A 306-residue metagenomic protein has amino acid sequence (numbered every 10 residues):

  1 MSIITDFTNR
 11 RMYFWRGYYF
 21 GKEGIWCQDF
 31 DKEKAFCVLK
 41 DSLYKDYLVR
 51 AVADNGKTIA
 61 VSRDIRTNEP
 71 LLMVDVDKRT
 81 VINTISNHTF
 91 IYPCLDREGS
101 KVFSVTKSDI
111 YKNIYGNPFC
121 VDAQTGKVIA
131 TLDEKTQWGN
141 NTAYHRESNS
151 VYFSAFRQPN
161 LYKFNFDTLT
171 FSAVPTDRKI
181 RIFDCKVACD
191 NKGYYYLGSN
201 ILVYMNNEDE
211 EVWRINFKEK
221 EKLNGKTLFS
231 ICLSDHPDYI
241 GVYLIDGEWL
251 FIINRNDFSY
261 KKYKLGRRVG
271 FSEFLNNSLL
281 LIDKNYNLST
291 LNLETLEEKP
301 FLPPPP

Functional and structural regions predicted by a protein language model:
M1, K34-D41, T80-I85, K127-D133 (+4 more regions): A short beta-strand motif characteristic of beta-propeller blades
M1-D6, Y44-V52, N87-R97, E134-R146 (+4 more regions): Repeated scaffold domains used in trafficking and secretory/extracellular systems, primarily beta-propellers
M1-E23, K45-D46: Beta-strand-rich domains and repeat architectures in extracellular enzymes and scaffolds, especially beta-propellers
F14-W15, A60-S62, F103-V105, F153 (+3 more regions): Residue position within the beta-strands of beta-propeller blades
F20-C27, T67-L72, Y111-C120, Q158-Y162 (+3 more regions): Structural motif
D29-E33, D75-R79, D122-G126, N165-L169 (+3 more regions): Short loop/turn segments that connect beta-strands within beta-propeller blades
Y92, F103-F119, A123-D167, A173 (+1 more regions): Solenoidal tandem-repeat scaffolds enriched in leucines and small polar residues
G270-P306: Blade-level signature of beta-propeller repeat domains, shared across WD40, Kelch, NHL, RCC1 and BNR/Asp-box propellers
